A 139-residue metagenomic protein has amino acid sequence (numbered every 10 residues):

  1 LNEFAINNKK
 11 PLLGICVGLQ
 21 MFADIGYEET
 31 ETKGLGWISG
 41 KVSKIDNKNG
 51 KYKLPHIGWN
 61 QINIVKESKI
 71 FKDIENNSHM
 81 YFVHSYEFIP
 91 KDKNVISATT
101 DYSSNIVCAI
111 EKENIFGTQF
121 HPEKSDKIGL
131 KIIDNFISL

Functional and structural regions predicted by a protein language model:
L1-I57, D134: Cysteine-nucleophile active-site neighborhood
N7-K9, I38, V65, N77 (+2 more regions): Structured helix-beta-strand junction loops
L19-M21, E87-I89, D126: Glycine-rich nucleotide phosphate-binding loop and flanking beta-alpha elements of Rossmann-like dinucleotide-binding
T30, K91, K127-I128: Residues that form or flank phosphate/diphosphate-binding pockets in enzymes that use nucleotide phosphates
P55-G58, V107-A109, K127-I132: A short, polar/proline- and glycine-enriched secondary-structure boundary/capping micro-motif
Q61-F120: Active-site oxyanion/phosphate-handling segment shared across diverse enzymes
T118-L139: Acyltransferase
